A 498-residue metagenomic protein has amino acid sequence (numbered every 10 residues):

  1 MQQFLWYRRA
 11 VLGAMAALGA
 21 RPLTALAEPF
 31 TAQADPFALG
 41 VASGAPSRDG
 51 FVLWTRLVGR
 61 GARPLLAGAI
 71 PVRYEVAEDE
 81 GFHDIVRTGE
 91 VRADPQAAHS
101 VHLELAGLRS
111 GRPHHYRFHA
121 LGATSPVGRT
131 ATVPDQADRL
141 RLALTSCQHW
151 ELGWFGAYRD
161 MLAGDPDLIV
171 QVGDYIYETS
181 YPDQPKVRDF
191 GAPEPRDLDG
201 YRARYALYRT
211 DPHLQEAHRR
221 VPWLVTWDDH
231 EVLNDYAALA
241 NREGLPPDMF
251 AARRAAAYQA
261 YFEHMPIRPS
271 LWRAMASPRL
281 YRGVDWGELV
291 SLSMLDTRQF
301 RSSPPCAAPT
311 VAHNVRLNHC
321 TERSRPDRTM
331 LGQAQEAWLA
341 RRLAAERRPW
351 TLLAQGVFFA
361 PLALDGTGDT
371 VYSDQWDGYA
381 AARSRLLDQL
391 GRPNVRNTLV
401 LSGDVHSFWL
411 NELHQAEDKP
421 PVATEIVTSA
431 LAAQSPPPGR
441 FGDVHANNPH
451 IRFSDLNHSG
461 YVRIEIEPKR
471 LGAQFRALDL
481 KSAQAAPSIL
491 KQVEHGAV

Functional and structural regions predicted by a protein language model:
Q2-A20, L26-V498: Metal-dependent phosphoester/phosphodiester hydrolase catalytic core
